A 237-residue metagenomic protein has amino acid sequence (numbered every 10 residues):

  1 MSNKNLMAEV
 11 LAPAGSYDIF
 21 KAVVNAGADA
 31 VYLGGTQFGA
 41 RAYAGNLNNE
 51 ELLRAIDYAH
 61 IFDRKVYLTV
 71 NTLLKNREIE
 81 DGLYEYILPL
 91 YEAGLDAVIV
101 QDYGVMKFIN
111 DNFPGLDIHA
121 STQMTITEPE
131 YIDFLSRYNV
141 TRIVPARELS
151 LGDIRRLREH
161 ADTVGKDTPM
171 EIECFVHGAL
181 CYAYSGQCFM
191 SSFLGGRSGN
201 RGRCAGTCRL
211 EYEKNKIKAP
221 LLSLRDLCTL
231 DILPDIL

Functional and structural regions predicted by a protein language model:
S2-I126, V144, G152-L237: Active-site pocket-lining/capping segments in soluble small-molecule metabolic enzymes
E128-E130: Conserved nucleotide-cofactor-binding alpha/beta core module
N139-V140: As written
